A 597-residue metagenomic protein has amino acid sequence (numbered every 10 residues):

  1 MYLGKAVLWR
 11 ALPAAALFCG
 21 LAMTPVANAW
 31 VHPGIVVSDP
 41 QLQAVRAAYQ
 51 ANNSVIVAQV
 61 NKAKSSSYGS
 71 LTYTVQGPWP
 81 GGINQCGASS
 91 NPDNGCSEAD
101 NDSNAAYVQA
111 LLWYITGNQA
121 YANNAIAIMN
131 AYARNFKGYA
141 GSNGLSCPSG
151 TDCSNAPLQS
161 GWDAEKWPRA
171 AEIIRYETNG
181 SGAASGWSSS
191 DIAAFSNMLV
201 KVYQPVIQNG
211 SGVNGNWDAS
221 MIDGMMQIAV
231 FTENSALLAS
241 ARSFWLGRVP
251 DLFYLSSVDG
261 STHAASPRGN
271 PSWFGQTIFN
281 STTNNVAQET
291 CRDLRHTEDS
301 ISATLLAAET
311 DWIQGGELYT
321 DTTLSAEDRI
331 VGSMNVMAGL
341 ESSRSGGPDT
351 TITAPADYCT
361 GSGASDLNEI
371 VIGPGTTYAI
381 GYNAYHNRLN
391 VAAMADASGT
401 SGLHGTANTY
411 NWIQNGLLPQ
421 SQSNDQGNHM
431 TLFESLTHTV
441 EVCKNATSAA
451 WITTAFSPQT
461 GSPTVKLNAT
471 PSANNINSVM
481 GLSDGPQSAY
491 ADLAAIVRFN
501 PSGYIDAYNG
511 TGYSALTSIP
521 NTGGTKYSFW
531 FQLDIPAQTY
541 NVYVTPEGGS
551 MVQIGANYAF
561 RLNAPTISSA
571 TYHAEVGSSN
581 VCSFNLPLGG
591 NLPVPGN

Functional and structural regions predicted by a protein language model:
M1-P13: Bacterial N-terminal signal peptides that target proteins for export
F18-N28: C-terminal segment of classical bacterial N-terminal signal peptides
N28-S211, A219, D223, S243-V249 (+3 more regions): Extracellular glycan-targeting catalytic surfaces
N118, L467, T525-I535, Y540-V544: Short tryptophan-centered beta-strand motifs in secreted/extracellular beta-sheet-rich domains of glycan-recognition
H438-I505: Secretory/extracellular carbohydrate-interaction modules and structurally similar beta-sandwich "look-alikes"
A507-S528: Short, aromatic/His-centered strand-loop micro-motif at the edge of beta-sheets
T545-S568: Short, solvent-exposed beta-strand-to-loop segments that form ligand-recognition rims of beta-rich domains
V576-G596: Extracellular, beta-strand-rich glycan-interacting domains
